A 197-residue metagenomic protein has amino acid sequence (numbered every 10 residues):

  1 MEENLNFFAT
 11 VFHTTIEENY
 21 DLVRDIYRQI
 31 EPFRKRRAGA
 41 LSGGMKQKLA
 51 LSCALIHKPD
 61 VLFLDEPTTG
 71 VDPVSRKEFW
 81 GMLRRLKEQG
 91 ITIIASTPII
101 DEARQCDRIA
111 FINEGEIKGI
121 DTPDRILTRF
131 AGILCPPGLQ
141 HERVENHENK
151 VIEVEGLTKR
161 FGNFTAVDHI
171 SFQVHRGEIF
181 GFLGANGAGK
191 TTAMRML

Functional and structural regions predicted by a protein language model:
R37-L41: Conserved ABC ATPase signature
L51: Hydrophobic anchor residue at the start of the ABC signature
K58: Conserved catalytic motifs of ABC-family nucleotide-binding domains
L62-D65: Catalytic Walker B motif of ABC-type/P-loop ATPase nucleotide-binding domains
I120-D121: ABC ATPase "signature
